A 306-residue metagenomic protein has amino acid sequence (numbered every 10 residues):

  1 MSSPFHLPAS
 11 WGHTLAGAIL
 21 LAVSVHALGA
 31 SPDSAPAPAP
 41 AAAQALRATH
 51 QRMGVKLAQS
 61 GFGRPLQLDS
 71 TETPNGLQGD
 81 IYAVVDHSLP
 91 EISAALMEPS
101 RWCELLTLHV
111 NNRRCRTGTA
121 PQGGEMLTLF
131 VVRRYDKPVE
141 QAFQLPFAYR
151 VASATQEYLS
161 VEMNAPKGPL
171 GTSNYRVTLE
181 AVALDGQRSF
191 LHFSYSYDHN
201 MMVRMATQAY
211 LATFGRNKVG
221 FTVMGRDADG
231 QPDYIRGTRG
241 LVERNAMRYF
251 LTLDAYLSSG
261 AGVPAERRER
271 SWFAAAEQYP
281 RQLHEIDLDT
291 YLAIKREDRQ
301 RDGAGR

Functional and structural regions predicted by a protein language model:
S2-A16: Bacterial N-terminal signal peptides that target proteins for export
H13-H26: Bacterial N-terminal signal peptides
A30-G61, P166-K167, T178-R306: Terminal "cap-and-tail" regions of soluble proteins that handle hydrophobic small molecules
L68-A95, R116, G237-L241: Terminal, regulation- and interaction-focused segments at domain boundaries
G76-Y82, M126, Y158, R176 (+1 more regions): Intrinsic-disorder/low-complexity, polar/charged segments enriched in Ser/Thr/Lys/Arg/Asp/Glu/Gln
D86-L89, A120-G123, Y149-Y158, E180-F190 (+1 more regions): A short, structured loop/turn motif at beta-sheet edges
D86-V110: Amphipathic alpha-helical segments
N111-T172, R176, D198, Y256-S259 (+1 more regions): Glycine-rich portal/gate segments that line the openings of hydrophobic small-molecule binding cavities
